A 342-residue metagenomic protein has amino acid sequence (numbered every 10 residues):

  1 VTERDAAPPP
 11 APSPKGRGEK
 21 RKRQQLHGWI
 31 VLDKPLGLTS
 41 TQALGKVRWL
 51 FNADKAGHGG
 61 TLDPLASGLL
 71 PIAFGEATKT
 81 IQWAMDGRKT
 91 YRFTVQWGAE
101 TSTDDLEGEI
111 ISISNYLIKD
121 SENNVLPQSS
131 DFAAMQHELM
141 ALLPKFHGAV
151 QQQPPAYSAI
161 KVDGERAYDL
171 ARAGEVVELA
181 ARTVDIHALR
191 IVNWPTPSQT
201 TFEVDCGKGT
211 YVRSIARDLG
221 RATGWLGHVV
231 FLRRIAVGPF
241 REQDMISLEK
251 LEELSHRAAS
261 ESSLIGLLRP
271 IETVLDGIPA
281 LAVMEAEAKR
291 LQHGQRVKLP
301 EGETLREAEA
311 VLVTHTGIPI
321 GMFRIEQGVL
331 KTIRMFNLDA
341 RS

Functional and structural regions predicted by a protein language model:
V1-D5, P14-S342: Catalytic/RNA-binding core of pseudouridine synthases
P10-P12: Ser/Thr/Pro/Gly-rich low-complexity, intrinsically disordered segments
